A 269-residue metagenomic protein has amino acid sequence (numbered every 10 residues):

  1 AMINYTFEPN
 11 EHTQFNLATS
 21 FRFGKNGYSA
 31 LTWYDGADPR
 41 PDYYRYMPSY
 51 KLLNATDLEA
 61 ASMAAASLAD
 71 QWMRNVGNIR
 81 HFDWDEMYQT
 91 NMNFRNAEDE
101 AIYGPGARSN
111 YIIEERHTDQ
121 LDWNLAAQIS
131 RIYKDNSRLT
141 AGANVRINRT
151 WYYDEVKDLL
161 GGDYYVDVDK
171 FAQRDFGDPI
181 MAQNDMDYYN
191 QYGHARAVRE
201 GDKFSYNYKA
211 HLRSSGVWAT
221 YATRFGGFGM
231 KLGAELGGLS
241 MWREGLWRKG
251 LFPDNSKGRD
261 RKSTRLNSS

Functional and structural regions predicted by a protein language model:
A1-N148: Outer-membrane beta-barrel domain signature, strongest for Gram-negative TonB-dependent receptors and also present
N110-I112, R116, R138-R265, S269: Signature of Gram-negative outer-membrane beta-barrel scaffolds
